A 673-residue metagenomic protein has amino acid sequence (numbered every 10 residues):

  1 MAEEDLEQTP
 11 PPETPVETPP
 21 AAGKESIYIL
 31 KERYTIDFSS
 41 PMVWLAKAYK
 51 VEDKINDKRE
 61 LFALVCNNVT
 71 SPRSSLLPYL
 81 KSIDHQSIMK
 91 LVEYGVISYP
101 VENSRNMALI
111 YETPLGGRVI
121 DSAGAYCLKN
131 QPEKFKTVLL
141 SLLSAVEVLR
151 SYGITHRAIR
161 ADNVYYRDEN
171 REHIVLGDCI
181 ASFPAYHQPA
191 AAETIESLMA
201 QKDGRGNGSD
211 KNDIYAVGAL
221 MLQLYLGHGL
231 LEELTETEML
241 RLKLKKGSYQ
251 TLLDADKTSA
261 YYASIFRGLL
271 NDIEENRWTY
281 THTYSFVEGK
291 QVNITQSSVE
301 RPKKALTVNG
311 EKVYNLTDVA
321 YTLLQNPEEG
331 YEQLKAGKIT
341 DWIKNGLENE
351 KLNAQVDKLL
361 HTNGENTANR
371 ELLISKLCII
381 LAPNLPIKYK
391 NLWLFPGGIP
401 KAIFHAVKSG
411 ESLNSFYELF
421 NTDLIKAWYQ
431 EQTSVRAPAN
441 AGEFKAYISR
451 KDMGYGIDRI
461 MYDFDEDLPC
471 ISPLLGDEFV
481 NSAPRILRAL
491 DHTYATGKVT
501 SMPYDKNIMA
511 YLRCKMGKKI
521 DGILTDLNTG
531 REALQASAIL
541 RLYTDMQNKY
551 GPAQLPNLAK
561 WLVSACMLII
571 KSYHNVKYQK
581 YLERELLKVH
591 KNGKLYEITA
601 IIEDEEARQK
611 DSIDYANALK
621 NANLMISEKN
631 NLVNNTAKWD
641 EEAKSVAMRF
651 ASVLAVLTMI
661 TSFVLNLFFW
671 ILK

Functional and structural regions predicted by a protein language model:
G23-M89: ATP-binding glycine-rich loop module of kinase domains
K90-M107: Short beta-strand micro-motifs within the conserved protein kinase catalytic domain, predominantly in the N-lobe
L109-G117: Short pocket-lining segment of the protein kinase catalytic domain that shapes the ATP-binding cleft
R118-N130: AlphaC helix of the protein kinase catalytic domain
V138-L139: Activation segment signature within eukaryotic-like protein kinase domains
V146-D168, H173-D178: Catalytic-loop of the protein kinase fold
V175-T251, T258-S264: C-lobe/activation-segment region of protein kinase-like
L270-T283: A conserved short helix/loop substructure at the end of the activation segment of eukaryotic-like protein kinase domains
